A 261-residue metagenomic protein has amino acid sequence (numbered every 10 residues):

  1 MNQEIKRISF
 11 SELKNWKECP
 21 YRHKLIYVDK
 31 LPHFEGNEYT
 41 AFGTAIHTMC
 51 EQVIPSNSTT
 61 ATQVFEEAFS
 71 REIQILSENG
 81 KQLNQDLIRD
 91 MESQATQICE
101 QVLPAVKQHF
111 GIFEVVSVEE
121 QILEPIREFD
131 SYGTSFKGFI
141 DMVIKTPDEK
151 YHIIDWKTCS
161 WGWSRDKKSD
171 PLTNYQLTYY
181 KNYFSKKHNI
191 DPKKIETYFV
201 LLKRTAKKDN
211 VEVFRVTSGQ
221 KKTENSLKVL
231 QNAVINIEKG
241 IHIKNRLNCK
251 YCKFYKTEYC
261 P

Functional and structural regions predicted by a protein language model:
Q3-E4, P20-H33, I153, C159-G162 (+1 more regions): Short amphipathic alpha-helical segments and their helix-coil junctions
E4-E18, T134-E149, S218-G219: An acidic intrinsically disordered interaction segment
L13-S58, T96, E119-E120: Nuclease catalytic cores
C19, I46-H47, M142, T197 (+1 more regions): A residue-level signal for conserved active-site and pocket-lining positions in enzyme catalytic cores
A45-T48, Y175-Y183: Short amphipathic alpha-helical face segments that pack within enzyme cores and frequently flank/anchor catalytic
T48-I126: A non-catalytic, helix-rich entry segment at domain boundaries
S117-L177, S185, V229: Non-catalytic protein-protein interaction segments used by genome-maintenance enzymes to assemble and couple activities
D170, N182-P261: Metal-dependent nuclease catalytic regions and adjoining charged, substrate-binding loops involved in nucleic-acid end
